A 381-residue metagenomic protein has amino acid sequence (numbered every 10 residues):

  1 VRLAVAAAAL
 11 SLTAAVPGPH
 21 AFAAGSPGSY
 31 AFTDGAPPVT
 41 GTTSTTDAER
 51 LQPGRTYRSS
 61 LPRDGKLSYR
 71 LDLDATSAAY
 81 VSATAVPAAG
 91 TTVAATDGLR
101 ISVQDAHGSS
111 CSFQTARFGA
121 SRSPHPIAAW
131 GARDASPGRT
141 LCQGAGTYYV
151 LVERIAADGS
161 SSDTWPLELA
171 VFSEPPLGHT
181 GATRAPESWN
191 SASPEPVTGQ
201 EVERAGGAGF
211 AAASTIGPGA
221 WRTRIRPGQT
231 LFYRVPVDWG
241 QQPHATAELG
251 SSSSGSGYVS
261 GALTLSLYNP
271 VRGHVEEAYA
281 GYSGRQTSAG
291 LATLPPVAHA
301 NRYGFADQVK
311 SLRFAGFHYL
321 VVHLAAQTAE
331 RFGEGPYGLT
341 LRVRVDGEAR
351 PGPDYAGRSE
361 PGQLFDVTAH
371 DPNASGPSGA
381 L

Functional and structural regions predicted by a protein language model:
V1-A24: Secretory targeting and sorting signals
G18, F22, A79, A85-R117 (+3 more regions): Extended intrinsically disordered, low-complexity coil regions enriched in Ser, Thr, Gly, Ala and often Pro
A21-L67, C111-P124, G159-T164, V171-L231 (+2 more regions): Non-catalytic extracellular/lumenal accessory regions of secreted precursors
L61-R63, L67-A79, G138-G144, I225-P227 (+2 more regions): Extracellular and analogous surface-interaction loops
S68-T91, Y148-R154, Y233-S254, Y319-L324 (+1 more regions): Hydrophobic beta-strand segments within beta-rich accessory/binding domains
L71-A192, A213, R224: Long, acidic/polar, low-complexity amphipathic helices and coiled-coil-like
D163, E168-F305: N-terminal extramembrane/targeting module of integral membrane proteins
D238, Q242-T246, G250-A380: Membrane-proximal extracellular "stem/stalk" segments of glycoproteins immediately N-terminal to a transmembrane helix
